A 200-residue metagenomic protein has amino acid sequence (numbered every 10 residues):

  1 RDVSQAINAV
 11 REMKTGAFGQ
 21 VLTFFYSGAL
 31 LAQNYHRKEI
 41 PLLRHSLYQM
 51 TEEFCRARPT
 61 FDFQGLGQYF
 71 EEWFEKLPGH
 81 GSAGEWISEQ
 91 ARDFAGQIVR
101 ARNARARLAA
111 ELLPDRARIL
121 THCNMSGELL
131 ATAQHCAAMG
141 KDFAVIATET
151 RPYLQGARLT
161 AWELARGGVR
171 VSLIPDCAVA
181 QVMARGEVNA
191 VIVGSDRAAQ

Functional and structural regions predicted by a protein language model:
R1-G84: Long amphipathic alpha-helical segments
G19, M125-S126, D196-A198: Short glycine-rich anion-binding loops that position phosphate/pyrophosphate groups of nucleotides and phosphorylated
G65, R105, L120-C123, A147-T148 (+2 more regions): General beta-strand structural signal in soluble alpha/beta enzymes
E71, I87-N124, E128: Active-site pocket-lining segments that scaffold enzyme catalytic pockets across diverse folds
S126-A131, H135-V171: Glycine-rich phosphate/diphosphate-binding loop of Rossmann-like nucleotide-binding domains
P152-Y153, V171-G186: A general structural motif
G186-Q200: Catalytic-site beta-strand/loop segments enriched in glycine and acidic/polar residues
